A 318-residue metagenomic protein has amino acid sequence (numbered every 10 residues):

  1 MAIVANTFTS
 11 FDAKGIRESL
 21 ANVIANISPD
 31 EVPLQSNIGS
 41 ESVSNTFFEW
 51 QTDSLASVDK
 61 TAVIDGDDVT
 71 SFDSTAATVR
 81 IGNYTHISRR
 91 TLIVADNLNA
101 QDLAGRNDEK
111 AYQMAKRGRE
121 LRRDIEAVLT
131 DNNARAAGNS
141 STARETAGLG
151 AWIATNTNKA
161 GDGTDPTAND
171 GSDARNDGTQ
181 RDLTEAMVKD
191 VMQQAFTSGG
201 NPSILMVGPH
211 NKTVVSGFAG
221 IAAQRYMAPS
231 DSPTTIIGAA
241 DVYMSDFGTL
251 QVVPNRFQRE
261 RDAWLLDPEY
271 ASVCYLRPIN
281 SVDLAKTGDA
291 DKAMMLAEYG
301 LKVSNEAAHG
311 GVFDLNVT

Functional and structural regions predicted by a protein language model:
M1-T318: Flexible, glycine/threonine- and acidic-rich loop/arm segments that mediate assembly and lattice contacts in viral
